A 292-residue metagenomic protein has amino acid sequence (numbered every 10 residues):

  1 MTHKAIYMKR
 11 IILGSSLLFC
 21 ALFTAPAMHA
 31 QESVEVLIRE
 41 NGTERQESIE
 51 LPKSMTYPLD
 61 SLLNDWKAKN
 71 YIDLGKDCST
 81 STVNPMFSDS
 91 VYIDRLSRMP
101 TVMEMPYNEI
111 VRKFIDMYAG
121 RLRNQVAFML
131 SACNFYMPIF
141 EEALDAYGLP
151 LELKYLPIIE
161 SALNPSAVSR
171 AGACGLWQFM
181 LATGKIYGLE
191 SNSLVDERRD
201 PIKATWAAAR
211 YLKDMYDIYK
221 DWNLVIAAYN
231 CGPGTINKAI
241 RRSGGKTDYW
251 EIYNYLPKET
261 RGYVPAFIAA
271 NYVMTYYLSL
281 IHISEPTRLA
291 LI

Functional and structural regions predicted by a protein language model:
M1-V34: Bacterial Sec-dependent N-terminal signal peptides
H29-Y147: An acidic, Gly/Ser/Thr/Pro-rich helix-cap/linker signature
F114-F128, A162-A173, Q178-K220, L224 (+1 more regions): Substrate-binding clefts and substrate-entry loops adjacent to catalytic sites of polymer-processing enzymes acting on
S131, P138, E142, K154 (+3 more regions): Solvent-exposed, polar/charged alpha-helical surfaces in well-ordered, non-transmembrane soluble domains, broadly
C133, M137, A173, P201-T205 (+3 more regions): Short alpha-helical patches at coil-to-helix transitions and adjacent helical residues in well-structured domains
L149-S166, V225-N230, N271: Short, functionally critical alpha-helical segments immediately adjacent to catalytic or ligand/cofactor-binding
T260-L278: Catalytic cores of secreted or luminal carbohydrate-active enzymes
I281-I292: Single conserved hydrophobic/aromatic residue that forms the stacking wall/gate of nucleotide- or nucleobase-binding
